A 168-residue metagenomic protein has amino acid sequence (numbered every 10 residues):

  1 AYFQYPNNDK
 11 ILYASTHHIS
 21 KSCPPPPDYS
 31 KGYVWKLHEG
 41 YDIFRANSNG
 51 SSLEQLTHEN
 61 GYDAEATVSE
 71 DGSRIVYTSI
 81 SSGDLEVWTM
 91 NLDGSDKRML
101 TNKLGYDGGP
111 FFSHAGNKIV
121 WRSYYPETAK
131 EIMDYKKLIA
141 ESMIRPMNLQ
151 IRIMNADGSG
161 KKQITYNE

Functional and structural regions predicted by a protein language model:
A1-L12, V34-L37: Short, charge-rich binding segments
Q4-P6, A14-H18, S48: Beta-hairpin (beta-strand-turn-beta-strand) motif
Y5-N7, E70-D71, H114-A115: Residue-level detector of Asp-centered blade-edge/turn motifs that repeat once per structural unit in beta-propeller
I11, I75-V76, I119: Hydrophobic beta-strand positions that form the internal "hydrophobic ladder" of WD40/Gbeta-like beta-propeller blades
A14-I43, Q55-D63, T78-V87, T101-Y106 (+2 more regions): A flexible loop/linker signature enriched in serine peptidases of the S9 family
N47-S51, N91-S95, N155-S159: Short loop/turn segments that connect beta-strands within beta-propeller blades
G105-G108, G116: Right-handed parallel beta-helix/beta-solenoid
